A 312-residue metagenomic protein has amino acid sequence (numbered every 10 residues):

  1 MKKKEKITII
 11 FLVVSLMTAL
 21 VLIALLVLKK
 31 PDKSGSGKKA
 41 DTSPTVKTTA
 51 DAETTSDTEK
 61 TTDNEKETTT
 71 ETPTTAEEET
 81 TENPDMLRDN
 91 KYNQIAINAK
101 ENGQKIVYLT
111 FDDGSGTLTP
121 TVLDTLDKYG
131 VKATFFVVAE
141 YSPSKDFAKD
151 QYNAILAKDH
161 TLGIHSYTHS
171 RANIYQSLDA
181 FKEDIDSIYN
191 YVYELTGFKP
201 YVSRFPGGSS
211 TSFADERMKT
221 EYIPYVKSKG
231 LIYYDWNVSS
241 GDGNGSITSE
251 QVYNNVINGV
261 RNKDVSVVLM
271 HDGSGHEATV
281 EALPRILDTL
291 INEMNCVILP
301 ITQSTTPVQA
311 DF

Functional and structural regions predicted by a protein language model:
M1-L16: N-terminal Sec-pathway targeting helices
K6, E65-T70, T75-T81, G275 (+3 more regions): Catalytic-site microenvironment of enzymes that process N-acetyl-hexosamine-containing cell-wall polysaccharides
M17, L123, L283-P284: Short amphipathic alpha-helical segment that frequently serves as the phosphate-/nucleotide-binding helix
M17-V27: Hydrophobic alpha-helical membrane-insertion segments, chiefly the h-region of N-terminal signal peptides
K29-Q104: N-terminal, intrinsically disordered, polar/charged segments of Gram-positive cell-envelope systems that serve as
E82-K199: Active-site beta->alpha N-cap acidic-glycine motif
T134-F136, G163, R204, Y234 (+1 more regions): Structural detector of well-ordered beta-strand residues that form the stable sheet scaffold of enzyme domains
H169-L269, G273-N292, V297, S304-F312: Catalytic domains of cell-wall/extracellular-matrix polysaccharide-remodeling enzymes, centered on de-N-acetylation
